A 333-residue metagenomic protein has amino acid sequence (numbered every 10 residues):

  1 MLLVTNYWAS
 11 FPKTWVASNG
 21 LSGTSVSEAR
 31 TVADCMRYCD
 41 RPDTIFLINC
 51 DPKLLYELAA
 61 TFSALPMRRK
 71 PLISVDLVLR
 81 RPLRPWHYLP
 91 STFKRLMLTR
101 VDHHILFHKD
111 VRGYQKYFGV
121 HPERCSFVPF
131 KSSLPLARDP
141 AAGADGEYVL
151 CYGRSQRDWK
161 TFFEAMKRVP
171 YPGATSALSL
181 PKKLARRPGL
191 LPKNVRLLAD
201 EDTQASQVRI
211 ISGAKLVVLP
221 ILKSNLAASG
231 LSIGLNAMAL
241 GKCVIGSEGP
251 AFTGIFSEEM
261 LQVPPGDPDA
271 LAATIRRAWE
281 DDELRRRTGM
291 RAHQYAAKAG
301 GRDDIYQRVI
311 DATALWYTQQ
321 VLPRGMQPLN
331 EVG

Functional and structural regions predicted by a protein language model:
C39-D40, P85-H104: Membrane-proximal helix-turn-helix segments that form the acceptor-binding/catalytic region of lipid-linked
D102-Q115, V120-A137: Donor nucleotide-sugar binding/catalytic pocket of nucleotide-sugar-dependent glycosyltransferases
A144-Q207: Conserved catalytic-core segment of nucleotide-activated headgroup transferases in glycan assembly
A205, L219-N236, G246-G254: Nucleotide-sugar-dependent
K215, G241-K242: A short alpha->beta transition loop at the rim of the catalytic pocket in nucleotide-sugar-dependent
S257-D269, R277-E283: Conserved acidic donor-binding segment of nucleotide-sugar-dependent glycosyltransferases
E280-A314: A charged, aromatic-enriched C-terminal amphipathic alpha-helix characteristic of glycosyltransferases across folds
G301-G333: C-terminal alpha-helical cap of glycosyltransferases
